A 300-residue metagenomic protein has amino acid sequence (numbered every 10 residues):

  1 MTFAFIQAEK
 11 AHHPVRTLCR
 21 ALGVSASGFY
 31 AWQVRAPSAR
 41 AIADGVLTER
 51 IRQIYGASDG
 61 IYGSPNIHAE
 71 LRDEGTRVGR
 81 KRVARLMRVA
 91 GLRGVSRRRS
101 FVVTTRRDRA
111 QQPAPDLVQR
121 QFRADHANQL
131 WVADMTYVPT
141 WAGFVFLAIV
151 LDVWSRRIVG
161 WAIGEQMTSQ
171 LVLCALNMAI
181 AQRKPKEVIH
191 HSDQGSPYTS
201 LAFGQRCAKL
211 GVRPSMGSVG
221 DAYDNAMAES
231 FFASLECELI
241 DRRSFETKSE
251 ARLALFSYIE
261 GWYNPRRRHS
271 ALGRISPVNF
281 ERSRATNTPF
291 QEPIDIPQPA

Functional and structural regions predicted by a protein language model:
M1-A300: Charged DNA-binding/catalytic regions of mobile-element recombinases
